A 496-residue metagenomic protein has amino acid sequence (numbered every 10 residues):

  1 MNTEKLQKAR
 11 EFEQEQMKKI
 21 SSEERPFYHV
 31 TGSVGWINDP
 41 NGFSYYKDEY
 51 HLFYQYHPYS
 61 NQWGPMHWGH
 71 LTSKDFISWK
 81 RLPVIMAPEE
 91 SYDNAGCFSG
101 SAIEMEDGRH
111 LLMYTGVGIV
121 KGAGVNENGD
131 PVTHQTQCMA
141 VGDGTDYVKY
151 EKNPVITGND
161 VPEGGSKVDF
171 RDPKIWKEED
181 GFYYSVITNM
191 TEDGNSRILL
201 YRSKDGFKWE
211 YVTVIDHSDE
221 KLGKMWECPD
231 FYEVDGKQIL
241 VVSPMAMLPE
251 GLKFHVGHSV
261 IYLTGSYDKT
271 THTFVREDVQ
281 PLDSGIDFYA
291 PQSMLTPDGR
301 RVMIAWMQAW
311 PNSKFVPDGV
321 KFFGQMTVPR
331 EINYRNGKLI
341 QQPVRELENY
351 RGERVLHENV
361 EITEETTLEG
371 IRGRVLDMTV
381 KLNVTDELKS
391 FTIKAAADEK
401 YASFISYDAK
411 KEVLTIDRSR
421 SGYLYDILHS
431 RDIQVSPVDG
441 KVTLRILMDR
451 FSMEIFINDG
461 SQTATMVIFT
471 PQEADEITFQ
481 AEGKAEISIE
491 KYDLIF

Functional and structural regions predicted by a protein language model:
M1-D172, K177-K221, D235-S284, M307-H357 (+2 more regions): Beta-rich carbohydrate-recognition and catalytic domains
R10-Q16, T264-F496: Beta-rich accessory regions
